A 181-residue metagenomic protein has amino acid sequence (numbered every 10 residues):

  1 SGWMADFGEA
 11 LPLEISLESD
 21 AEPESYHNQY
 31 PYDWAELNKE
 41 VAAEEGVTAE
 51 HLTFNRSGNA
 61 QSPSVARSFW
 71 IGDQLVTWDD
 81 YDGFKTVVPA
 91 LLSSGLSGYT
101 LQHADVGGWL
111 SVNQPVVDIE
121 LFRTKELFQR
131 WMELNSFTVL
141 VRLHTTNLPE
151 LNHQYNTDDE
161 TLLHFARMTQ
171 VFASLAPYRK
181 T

Functional and structural regions predicted by a protein language model:
S1-T181: Catalytic-domain carbohydrate-binding cleft regions of carbohydrate-active enzymes
